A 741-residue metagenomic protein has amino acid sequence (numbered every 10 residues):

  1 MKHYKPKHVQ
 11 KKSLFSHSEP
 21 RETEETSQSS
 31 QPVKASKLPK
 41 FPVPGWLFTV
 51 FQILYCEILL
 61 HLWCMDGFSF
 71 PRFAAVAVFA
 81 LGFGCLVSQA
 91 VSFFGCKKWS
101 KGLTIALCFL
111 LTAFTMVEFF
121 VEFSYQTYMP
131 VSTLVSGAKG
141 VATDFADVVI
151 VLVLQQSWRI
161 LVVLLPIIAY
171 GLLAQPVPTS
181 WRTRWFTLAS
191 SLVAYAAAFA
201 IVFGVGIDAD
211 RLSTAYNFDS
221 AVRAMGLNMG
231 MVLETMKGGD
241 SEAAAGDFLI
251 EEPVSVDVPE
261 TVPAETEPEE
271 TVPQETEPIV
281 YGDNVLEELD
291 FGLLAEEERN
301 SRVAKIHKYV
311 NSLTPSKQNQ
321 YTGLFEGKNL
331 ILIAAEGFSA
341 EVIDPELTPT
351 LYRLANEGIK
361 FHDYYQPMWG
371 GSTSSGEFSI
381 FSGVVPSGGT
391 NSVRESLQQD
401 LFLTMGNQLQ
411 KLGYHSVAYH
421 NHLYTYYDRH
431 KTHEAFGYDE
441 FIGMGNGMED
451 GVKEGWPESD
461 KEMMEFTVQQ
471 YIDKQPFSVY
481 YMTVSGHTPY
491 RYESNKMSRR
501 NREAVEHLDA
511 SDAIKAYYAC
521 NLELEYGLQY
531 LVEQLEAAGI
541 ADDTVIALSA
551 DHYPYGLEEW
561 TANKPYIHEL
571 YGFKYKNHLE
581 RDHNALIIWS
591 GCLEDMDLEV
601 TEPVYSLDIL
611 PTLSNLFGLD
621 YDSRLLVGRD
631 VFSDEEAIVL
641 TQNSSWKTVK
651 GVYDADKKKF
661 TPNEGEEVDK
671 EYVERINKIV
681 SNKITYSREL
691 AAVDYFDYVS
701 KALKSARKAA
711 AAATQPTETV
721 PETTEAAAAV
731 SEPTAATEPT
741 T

Functional and structural regions predicted by a protein language model:
M1-H3, K7, K12-A35, G246-P315 (+2 more regions): Intrinsically disordered, low-complexity repeat and linker tracts
Y4-K5, V9-K11, S18, S29-P32 (+16 more regions): Compositionally biased, intrinsically disordered low-complexity regions enriched in proline and serine
V9, V33, V43, V50 (+46 more regions): Extended aliphatic helical segments
S36-L286: Transmembrane and membrane-interface helices of multi-pass, inner-membrane envelope-modifying transferases
A215-D219, G292, H552-Y555: Alpha-helical scaffold segments in carbohydrate-active enzymes
E296-T741: Solvent-exposed soluble domains appended to multi-pass membrane proteins
